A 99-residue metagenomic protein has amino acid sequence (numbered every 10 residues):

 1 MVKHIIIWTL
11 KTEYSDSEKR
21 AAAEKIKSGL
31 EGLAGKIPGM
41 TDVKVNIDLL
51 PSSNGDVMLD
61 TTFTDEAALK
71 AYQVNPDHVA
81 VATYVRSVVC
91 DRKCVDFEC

Functional and structural regions predicted by a protein language model:
M1-D56, T64-V74, E98-C99: Short S/T/G/P-rich N-terminal loop/turn motif that feeds into the first structured element of a domain
E66-V88, R92-K93: C-terminal structural segments of small proteins and small subunits
